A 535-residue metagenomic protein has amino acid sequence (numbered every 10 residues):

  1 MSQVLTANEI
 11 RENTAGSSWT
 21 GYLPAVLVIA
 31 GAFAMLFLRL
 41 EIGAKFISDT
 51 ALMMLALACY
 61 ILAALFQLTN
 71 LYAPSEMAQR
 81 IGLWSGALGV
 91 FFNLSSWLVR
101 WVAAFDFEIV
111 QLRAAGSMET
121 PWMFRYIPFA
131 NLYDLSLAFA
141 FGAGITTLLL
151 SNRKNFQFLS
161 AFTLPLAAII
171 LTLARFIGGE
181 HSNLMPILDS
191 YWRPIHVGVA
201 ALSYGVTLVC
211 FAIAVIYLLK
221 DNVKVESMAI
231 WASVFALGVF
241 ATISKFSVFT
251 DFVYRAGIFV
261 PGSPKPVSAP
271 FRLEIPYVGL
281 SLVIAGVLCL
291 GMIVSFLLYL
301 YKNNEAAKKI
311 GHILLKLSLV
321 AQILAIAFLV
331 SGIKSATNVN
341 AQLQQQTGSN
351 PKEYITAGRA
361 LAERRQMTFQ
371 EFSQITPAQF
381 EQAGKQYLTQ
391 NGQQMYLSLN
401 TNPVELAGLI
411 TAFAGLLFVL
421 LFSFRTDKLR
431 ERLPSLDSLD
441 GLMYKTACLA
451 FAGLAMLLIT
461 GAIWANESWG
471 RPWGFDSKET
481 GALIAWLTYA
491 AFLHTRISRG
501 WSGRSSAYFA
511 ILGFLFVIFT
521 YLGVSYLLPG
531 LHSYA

Functional and structural regions predicted by a protein language model:
M1-A535: Polytopic transmembrane helical bundles with strong interfacial aromatic enrichment
